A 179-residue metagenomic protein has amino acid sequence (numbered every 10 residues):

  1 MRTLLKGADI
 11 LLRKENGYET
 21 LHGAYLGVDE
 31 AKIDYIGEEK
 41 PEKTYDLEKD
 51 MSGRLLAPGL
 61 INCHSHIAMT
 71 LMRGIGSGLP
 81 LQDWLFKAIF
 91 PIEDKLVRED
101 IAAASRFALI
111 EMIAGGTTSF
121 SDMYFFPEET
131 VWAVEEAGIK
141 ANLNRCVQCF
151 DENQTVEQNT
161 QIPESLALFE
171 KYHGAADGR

Functional and structural regions predicted by a protein language model:
M1-E42, R54-L55: N-terminal metal-binding scaffold of metallo-dependent hydrolase/deaminase domains
R2-G7, E42-D83, R106, I110-A114: Replace "His-x-His-based motif
E38-D46, W132-E136: Short loop/helix-cap segments at secondary-structure boundaries that form the rim of catalytic
L71-A103, K140-I162: Active-site gating loops and adjacent loop-to-helix segments of metal-dependent hydrolytic enzymes
T118-S119: Short acidic/polar active-site loop segments enriched in Thr and Asp
F126: Conserved glycine-rich SAM-binding loop
E129-R179: Metal-coordinating catalytic core of metallo-dependent amide/deamination hydrolases
